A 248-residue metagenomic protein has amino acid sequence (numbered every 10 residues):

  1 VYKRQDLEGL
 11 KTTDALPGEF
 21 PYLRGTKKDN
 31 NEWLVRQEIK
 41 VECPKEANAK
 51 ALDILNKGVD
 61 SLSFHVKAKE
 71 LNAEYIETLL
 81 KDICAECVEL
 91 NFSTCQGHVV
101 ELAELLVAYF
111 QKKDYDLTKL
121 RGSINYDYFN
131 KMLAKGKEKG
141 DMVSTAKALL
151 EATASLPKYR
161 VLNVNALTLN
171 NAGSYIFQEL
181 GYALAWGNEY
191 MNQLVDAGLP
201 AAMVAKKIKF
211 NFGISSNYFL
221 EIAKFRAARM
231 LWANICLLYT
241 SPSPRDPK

Functional and structural regions predicted by a protein language model:
V1-Q5, Y239-P244: Conserved small/polar residues in nucleotide/adenosyl-binding loops
K3-E86, F110-Y115: Acidic/polar, glycine-rich intrinsically disordered N-terminal extensions of enzymes
N91-S241: Helix-rich catalytic cores of soluble enzyme domains
